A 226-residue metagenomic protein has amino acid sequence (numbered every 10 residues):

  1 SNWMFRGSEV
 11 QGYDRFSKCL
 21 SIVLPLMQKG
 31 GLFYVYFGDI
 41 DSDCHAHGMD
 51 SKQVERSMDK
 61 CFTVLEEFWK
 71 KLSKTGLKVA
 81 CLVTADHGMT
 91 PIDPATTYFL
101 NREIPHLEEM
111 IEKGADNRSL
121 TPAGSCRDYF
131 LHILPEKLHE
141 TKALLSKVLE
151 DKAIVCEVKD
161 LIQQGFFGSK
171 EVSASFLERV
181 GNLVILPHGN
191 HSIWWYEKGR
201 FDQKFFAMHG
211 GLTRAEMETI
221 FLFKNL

Functional and structural regions predicted by a protein language model:
S1-L226: Feature captures the catalytic ectodomains and active-site-proximal regions of enzymes that hydrolyze or transfer
